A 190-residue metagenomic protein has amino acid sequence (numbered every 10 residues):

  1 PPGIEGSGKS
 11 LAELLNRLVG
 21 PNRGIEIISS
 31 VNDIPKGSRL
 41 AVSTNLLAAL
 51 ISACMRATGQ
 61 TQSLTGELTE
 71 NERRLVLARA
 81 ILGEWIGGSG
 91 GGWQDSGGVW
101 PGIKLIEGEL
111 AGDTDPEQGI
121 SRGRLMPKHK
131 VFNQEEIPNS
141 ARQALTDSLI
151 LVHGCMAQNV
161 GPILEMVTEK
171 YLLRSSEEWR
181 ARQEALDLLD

Functional and structural regions predicted by a protein language model:
P1-R17, P21, N32, T58-T65 (+3 more regions): C-terminal nucleotide
S7, R23, V42, L46-L50 (+1 more regions): Generic hydrophobic, aliphatic-rich segments that mediate packing or membrane embedding
R23-K36: Glycine/charged-rich beta-loop-alpha catalytic/anionic-binding loops adjacent to active sites
S38-V42, W93, I103: Gly/Ser/Thr-rich helix-start
R39-Q62: DPxDG-like acidic metal-binding loop motif
